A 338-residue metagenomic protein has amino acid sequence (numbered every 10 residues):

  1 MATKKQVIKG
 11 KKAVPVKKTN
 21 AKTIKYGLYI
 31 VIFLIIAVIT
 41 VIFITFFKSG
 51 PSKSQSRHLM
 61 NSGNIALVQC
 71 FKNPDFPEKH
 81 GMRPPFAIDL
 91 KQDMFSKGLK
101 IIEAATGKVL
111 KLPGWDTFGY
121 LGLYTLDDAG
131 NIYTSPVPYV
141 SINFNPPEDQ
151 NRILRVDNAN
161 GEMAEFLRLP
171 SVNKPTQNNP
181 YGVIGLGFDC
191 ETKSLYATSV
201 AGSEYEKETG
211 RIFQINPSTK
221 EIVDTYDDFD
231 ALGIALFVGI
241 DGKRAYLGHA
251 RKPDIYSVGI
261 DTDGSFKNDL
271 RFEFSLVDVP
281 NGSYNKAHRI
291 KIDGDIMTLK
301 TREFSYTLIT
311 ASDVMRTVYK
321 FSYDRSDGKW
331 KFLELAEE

Functional and structural regions predicted by a protein language model:
L59-K100, P113-G130: Beta-strand-rich domains and repeat architectures in extracellular enzymes and scaffolds, especially beta-propellers
N64-K79, F118-T125, N178-G187, D227-G242 (+2 more regions): Repeated scaffold domains used in trafficking and secretory/extracellular systems, primarily beta-propellers
A87-D89, Y133-S135, Y196-T198, Y246-L247 (+1 more regions): Residue position within the beta-strands of beta-propeller blades
L90-K91, V137-V140, S199-S203, R251-K252 (+2 more regions): Residue-level signature of beta-propeller blades and closely related beta-rich strand-turn architectures in secreted
Q92-F95, N143-N151, S203-G210, A250-K252 (+1 more regions): Short, solvent-exposed loop/turn segments at conserved positions within beta-propeller repeat blades
L99-T117, A159-Y181, K220-L232, F266-A287 (+1 more regions): Surface-exposed loop and turn segments in beta-propeller and other repeat-based domains that flank or scaffold
A129-G130, E191-K193, D241-R244, G294-M297: Short coil/turn segments that connect the beta-strands within blades of beta-propeller domains
V156-E162, S257-K267, F321-W330: Short loop/turn segments immediately following beta-strands, especially the blade-tip and inter-blade linker loops
